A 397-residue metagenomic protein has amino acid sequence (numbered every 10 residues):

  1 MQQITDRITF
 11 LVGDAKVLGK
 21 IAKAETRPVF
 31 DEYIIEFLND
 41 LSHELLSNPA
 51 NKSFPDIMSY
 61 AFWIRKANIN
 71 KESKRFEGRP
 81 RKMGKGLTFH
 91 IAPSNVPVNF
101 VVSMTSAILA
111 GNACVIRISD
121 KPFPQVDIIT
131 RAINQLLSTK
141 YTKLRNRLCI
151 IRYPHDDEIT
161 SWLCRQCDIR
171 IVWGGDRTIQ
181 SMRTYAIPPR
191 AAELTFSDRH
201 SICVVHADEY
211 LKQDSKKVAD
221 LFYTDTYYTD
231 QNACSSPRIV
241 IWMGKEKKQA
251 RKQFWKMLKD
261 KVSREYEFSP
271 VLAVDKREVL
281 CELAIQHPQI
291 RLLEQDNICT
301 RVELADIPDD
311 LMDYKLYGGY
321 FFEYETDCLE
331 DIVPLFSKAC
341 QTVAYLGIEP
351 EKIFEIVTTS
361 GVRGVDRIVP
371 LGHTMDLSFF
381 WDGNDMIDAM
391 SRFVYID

Functional and structural regions predicted by a protein language model:
M1-G86, V369: N-terminal Rossmann-like NAD(P)+-binding subdomain of aldehyde/semialdehyde dehydrogenases
E72-L137: Conserved small-residue-rich beta-alpha loop and adjacent elements that most often cradle the phosphate/pyrophosphate
S73-F89, N95, I151-S161, T300-G318: Donor nucleotide-activated moiety binding/catalytic core segment of transferases that use nucleotide-activated donors
L87, T142-K245, G372, F380-D397: Conserved NAD(P)+-binding/catalytic subdomain of aldehyde/semialdehyde dehydrogenases
I91-S94, I118-S119, R152-Y153, V172-G175 (+4 more regions): Short His-Asn-centered micro-motif
F100, T160, T178-Q180, E351-F354: Short, well-ordered alpha-helical microsegments
L109, Q135, T184-P188, T359-G361: Short, surface-exposed basic-aromatic patches at helix termini and helix-loop junctions that form
T229-S236, I241-A344, E351-I396: NAD(P)-dependent aldehyde/semialdehyde dehydrogenase
